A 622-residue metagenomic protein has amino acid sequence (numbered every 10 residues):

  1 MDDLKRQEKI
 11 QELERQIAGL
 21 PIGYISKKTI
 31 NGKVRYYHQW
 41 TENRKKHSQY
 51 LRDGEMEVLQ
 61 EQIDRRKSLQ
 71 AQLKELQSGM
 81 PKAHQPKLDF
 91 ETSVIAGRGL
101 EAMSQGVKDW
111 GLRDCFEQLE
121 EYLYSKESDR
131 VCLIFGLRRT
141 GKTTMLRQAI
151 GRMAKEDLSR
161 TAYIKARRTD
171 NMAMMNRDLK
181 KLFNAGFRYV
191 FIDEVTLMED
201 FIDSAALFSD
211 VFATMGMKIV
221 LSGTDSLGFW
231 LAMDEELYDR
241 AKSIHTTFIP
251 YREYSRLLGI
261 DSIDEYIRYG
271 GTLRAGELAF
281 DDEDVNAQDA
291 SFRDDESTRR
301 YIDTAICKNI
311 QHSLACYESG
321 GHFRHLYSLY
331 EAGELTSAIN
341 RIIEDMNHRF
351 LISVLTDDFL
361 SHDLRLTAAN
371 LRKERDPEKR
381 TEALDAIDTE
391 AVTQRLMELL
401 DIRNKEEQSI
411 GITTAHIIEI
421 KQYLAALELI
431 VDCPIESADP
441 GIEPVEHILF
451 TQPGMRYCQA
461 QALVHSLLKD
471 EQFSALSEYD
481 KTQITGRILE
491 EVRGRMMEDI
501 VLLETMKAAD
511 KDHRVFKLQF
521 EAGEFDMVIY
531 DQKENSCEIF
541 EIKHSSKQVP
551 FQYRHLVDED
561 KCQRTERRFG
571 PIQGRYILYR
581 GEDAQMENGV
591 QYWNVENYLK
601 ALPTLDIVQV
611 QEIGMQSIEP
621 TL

Functional and structural regions predicted by a protein language model:
P81-Y124: N-terminal pre-Walker A segment at the start of P-loop NTPase domains
K142-T143: Conserved lysine of the Walker
F183-A205: Conserved P-loop NTPase "ATPase switch" module shared by AAA+ and STAND
V211-M233: Sensor-1/coupling segment of RecA-like P-loop NTPase cores
W230-E382: Interdomain motor-coupling "hinge/lid" segment immediately C-terminal to the ATP-binding subdomain of NTP-driven enzymes
I310-F525: Accessory nucleic acid-recognition modules appended to NTPase machines
T505, F525-P550, R575: Conserved catalytic cores of phosphodiester-cleaving nucleases, focusing on short active-site segments
Q573-L622: Domain-level recognition of nuclease-like catalytic cores that cleave nucleotide substrates
